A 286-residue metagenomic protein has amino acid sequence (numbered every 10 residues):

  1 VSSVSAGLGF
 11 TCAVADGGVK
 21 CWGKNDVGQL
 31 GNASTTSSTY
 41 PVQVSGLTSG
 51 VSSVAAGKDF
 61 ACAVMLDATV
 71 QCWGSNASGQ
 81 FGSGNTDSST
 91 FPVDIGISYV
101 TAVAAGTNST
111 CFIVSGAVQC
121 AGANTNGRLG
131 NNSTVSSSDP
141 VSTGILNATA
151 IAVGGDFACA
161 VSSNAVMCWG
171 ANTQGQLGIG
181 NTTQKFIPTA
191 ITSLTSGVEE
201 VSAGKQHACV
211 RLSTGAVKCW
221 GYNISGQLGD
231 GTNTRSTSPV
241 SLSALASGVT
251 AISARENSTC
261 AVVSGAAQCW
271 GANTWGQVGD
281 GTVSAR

Functional and structural regions predicted by a protein language model:
F10-A13, C21, F60-A63, C72 (+9 more regions): Conserved core positions of repeat-based scaffolds
G18, T69, G116-A117, A165 (+2 more regions): Structural motif
G23-Y40, Q71-F91, A121-D139, W169-I187 (+2 more regions): Short glycine/serine- and acidic-residue-enriched loop/turn motifs that recur at repeat junctions
V42-V44, V93-D94, V141-S142, T189-T192 (+1 more regions): A short beta-strand motif characteristic of beta-propeller blades
T48-V51, D87, I97-T101, V135 (+6 more regions): Short coil/turn segments at the loop-to-beta-strand junctions that recur within blades of beta-propeller repeat folds
